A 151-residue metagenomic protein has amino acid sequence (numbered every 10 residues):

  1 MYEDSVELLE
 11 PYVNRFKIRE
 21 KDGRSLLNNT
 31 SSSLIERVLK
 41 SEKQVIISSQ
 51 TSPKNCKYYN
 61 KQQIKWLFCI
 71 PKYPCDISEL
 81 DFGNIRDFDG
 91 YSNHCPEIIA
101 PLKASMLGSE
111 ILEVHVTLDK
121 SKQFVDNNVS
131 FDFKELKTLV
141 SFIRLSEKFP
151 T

Functional and structural regions predicted by a protein language model:
M1-T151: Catalytic cores and adjacent flexible loops of soluble metabolic enzymes that perform enolate/carbanion chemistry on
